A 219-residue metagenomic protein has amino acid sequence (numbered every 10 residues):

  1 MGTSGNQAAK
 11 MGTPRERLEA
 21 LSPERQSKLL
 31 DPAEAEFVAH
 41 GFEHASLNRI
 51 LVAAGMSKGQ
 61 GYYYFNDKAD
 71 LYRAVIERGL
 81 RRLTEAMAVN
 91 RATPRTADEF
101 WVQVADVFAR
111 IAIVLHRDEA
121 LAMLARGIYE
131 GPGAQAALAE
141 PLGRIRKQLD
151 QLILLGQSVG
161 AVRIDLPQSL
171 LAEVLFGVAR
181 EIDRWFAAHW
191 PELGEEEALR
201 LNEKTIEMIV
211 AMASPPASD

Functional and structural regions predicted by a protein language model:
M1-E24, A188, A217-D219: N-terminal intrinsically disordered/low-complexity leader segments
S22, L30, I76, L80 (+5 more regions): Amphipathic, non-transmembrane alpha-helical scaffold segments
R25-A33, I50, L71, V75-M87 (+1 more regions): Generic hydrophobic, amphipathic alpha-helix propensity
K28, E36-D70, A74: Helix-turn-helix
A39-E43, D118, V159: Short coil/turn segments at alpha/beta junctions that flank glycine-rich nucleotide-binding fingerprints
S57, A69-I76, E85, T96 (+3 more regions): Peripheral/terminal regions associated with large enzymatic or DNA-binding modules
A74, A88-R117, Q168, A172-L175 (+2 more regions): Hydrophobic alpha-helical connector segments
A122-G127, Q135, A139, Q157-I206 (+1 more regions): Hydrophobic/aromatic-rich alpha-helical bundle segments in the mid-to-C-terminal region
